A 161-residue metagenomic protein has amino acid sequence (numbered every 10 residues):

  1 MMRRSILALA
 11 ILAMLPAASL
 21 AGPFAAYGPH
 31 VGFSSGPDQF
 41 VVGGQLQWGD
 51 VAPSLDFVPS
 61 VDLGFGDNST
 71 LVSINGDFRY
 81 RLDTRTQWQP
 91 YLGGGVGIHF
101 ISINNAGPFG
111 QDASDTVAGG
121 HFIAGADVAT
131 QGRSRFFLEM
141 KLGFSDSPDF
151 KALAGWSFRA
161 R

Functional and structural regions predicted by a protein language model:
M1-P23, R161: Cleavable N-terminal export/targeting peptides
P23-A25, D38-V42, N68-I74, W88 (+2 more regions): Residues that define the transmembrane beta-barrel architecture of outer-membrane proteins
P23-S35, S54-F65, G94-I98, S134-S145: Transmembrane beta-strand segments that form the barrel wall of outer-membrane beta-barrel proteins
G43-P108, V128-G132, R161: Gram-negative (and chloroplast) outer-membrane scaffold detector with strong preference for beta-barrel transmembrane
G44, G76-F78, F122-A124, L138 (+1 more regions): Membrane-embedded beta-strands of outer-membrane beta-barrel proteins, especially the hydrophobic/small aromatic
R81-D83, D112-S114, A126-A129, L142 (+1 more regions): Extracytoplasmic low-complexity repetitive segments enriched in small/polar residues
N104-I123: An anionic, turn-rich surface loop/hairpin at beta-sheet edges that serves as a generic interaction/coordination patch
S147-R161: Outer-membrane beta-barrel "beta-signal"
